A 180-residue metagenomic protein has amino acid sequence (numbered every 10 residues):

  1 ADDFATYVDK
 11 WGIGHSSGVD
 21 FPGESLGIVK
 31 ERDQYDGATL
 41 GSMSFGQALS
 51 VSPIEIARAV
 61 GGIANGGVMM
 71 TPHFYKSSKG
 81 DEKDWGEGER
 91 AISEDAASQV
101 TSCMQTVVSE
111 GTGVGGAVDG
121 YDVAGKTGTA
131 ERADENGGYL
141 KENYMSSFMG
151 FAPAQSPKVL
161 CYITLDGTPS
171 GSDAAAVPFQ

Functional and structural regions predicted by a protein language model:
A1-L165: Beta-lactam-recognizing serine transpeptidase/beta-lactamase-like catalytic domain environment
S50-I54, P169-V177: Short, conserved micro-motifs enriched in small and acidic residues
D81-W85, D173-Q180: Short, gly/Ser/Thr-rich active-site loops of penicillin-recognizing serine hydrolases
